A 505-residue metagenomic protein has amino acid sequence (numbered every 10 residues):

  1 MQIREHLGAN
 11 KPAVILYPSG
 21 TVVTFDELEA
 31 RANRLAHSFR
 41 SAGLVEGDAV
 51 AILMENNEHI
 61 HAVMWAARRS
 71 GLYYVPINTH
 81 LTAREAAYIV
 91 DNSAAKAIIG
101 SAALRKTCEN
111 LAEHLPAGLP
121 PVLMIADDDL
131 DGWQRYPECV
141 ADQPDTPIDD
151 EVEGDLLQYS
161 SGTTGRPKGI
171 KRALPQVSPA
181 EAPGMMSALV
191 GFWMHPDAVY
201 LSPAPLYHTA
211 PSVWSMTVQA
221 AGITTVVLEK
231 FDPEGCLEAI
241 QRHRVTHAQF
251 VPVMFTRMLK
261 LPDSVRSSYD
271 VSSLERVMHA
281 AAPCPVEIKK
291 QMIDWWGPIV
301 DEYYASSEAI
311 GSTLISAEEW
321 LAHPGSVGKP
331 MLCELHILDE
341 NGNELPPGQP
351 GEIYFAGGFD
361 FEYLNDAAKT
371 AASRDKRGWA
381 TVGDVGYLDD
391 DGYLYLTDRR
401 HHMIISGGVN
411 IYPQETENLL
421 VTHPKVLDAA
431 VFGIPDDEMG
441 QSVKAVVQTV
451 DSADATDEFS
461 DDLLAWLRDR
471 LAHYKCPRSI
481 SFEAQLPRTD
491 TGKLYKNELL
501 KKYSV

Functional and structural regions predicted by a protein language model:
Q2-T24: AMP-dependent adenylate-forming
N10, A141-S161, G165-R166, F192-V199: Conserved pre-ATP/AMP-binding loop-to-beta segment of ANL
T21, H37-A83, N410, T449: Conserved AMP-binding/adenylate-forming
V22-D26, D155-E181: Conserved AMP-binding A3 loop
E29-R34, A141, I170-H195, T256-K260: Conserved structural elements of the adenylate-forming
I60, L81, A87, I98-G100 (+10 more regions): AMP-binding/adenylate-forming catalytic core of the ANL superfamily
Q158, A220, V245-Q249, D263-H323 (+2 more regions): Gly/Ser/Thr-rich phosphate-binding loop
S178-V199, P203, Y207-H247, L261: Conserved AMP-binding/adenylation subdomain of ANL enzymes
